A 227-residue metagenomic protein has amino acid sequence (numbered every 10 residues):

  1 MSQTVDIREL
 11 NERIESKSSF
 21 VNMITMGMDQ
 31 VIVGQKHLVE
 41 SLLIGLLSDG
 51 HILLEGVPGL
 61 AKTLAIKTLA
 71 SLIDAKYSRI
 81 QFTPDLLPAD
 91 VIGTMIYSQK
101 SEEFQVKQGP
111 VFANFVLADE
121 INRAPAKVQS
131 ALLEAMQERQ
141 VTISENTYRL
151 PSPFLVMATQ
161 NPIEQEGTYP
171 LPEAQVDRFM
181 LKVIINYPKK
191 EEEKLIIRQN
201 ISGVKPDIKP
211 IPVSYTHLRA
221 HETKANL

Functional and structural regions predicted by a protein language model:
S2-M26: Conserved ASCE P-loop NTPase core motifs with emphasis on AAA+ ATPases
S18-H51: Pre-Walker A (pre-P-loop) alpha-helix and adjacent loop at the N terminus of AAA/AAA+ ATPase modules, a conserved
S48-F82: Walker A/P-loop
P88-E103, F154-L155: P-loop NTPase switch/communication element
S98-V116: Conserved alpha-helical scaffold flanking the Walker A/P-loop in AAA+ ATPase domains
D119-E120: Walker B catalytic acidic pair
A124, E138-I211: Canonical AAA+ ATPase core
T216-A225: Conserved small/polar residues in nucleotide/adenosyl-binding loops
